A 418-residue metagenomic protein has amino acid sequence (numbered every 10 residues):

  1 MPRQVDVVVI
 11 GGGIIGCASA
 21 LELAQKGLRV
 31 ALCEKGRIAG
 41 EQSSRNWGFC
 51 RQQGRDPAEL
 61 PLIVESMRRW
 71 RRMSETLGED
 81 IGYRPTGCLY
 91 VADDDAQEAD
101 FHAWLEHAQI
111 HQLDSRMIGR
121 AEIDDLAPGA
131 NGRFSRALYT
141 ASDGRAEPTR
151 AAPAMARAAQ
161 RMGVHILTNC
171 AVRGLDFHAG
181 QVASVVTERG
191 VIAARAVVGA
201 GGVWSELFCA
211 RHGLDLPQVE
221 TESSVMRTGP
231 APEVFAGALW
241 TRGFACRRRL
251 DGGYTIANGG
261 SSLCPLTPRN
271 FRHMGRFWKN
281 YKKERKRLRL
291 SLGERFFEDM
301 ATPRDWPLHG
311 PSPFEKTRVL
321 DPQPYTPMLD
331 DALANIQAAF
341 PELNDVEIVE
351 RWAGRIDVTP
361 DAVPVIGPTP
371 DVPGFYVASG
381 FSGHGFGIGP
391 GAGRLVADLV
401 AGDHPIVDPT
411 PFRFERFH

Functional and structural regions predicted by a protein language model:
R3-V5, A18, K26, M117 (+2 more regions): C-terminal lid/capping helical subdomain adjacent to the catalytic/cofactor pocket in oxidative enzymes
V5-A31: N-terminal Rossmann-like FAD-binding beta1-loop-alpha1 element of flavoenzymes
A18, L175-P303, E315-T326, D330-N344 (+1 more regions): Flavin-dependent oxidoreductases
A24-S44: Glycine-rich FAD pyrophosphate-binding loop
G48-E122, L126, G243-C246, D251-S291: Dinucleotide-binding Rossmann-like beta1-alpha1 core, especially the glycine-rich loop that anchors the ADP
P61-V64, Y90-D100, L138-R157, L167 (+2 more regions): Short beta-strand to alpha-helix junction loop
L138-A196: Helical element adjacent to the flavin cofactor pocket in flavoenzyme catalytic cores
